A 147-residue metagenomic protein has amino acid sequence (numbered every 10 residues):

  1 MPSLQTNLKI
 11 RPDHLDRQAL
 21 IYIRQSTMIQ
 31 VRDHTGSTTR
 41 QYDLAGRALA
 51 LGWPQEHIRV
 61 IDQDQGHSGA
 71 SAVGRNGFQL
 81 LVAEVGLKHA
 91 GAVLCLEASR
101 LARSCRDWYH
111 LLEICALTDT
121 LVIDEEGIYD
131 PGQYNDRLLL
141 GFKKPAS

Functional and structural regions predicted by a protein language model:
M1-S147: Short, structured surface patches at the beginning of a domain
